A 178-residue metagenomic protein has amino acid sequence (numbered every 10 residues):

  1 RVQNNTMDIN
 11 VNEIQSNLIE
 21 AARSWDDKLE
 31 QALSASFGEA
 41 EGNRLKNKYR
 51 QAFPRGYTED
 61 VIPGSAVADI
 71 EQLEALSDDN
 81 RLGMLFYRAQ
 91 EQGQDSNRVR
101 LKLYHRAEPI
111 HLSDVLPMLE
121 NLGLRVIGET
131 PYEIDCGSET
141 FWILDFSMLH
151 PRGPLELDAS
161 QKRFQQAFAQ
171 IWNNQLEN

Functional and structural regions predicted by a protein language model:
R1-N178: Non-catalytic interaction/regulatory segments
